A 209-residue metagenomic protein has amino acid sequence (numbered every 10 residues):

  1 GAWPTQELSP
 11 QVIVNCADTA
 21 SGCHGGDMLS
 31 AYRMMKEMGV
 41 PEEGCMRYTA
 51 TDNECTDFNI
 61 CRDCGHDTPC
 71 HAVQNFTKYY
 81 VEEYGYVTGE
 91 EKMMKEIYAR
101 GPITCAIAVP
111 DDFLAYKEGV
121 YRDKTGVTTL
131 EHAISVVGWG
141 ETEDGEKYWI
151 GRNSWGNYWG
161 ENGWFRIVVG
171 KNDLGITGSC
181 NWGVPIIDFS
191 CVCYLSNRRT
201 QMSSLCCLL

Functional and structural regions predicted by a protein language model:
G1-L209: Catalytic-core signature of thiol
